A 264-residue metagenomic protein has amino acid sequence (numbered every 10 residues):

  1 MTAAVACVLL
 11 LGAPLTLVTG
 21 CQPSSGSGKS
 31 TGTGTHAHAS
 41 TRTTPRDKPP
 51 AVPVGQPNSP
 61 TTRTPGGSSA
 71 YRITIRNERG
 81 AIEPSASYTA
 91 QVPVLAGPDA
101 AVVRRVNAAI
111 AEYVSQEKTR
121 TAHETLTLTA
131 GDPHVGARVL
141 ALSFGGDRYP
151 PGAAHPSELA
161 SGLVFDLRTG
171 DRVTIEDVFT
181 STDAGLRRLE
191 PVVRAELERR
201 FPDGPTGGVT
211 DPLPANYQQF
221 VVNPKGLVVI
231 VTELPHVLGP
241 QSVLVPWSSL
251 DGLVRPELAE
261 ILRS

Functional and structural regions predicted by a protein language model:
M1-S264: Compositionally biased intrinsically disordered regions enriched in Thr/Gly
